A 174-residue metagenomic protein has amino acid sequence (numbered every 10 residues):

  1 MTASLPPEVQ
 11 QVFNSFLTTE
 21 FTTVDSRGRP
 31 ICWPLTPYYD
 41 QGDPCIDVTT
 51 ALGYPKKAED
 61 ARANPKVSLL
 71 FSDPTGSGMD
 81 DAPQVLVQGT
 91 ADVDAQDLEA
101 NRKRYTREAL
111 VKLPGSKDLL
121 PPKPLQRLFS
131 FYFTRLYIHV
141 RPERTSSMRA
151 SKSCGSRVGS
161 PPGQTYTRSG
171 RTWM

Functional and structural regions predicted by a protein language model:
M1-E20: Short, basic/aromatic recognition patches
N14-F16, P30, F133, V140: Short, surface-exposed loop/turn motifs at beta-strand boundaries within globular domains
F16-G53, E59, L69-S72, P83: Short beta-strand segments
Q41, L52, D73, V93-A95 (+1 more regions): Non-catalytic surface loops within mature trypsin-like serine protease
D43-C45, K66, T90, R144: Structural motif
A51-P55, P65-T75, P114-Q126: Short acidic (Asp/Glu) patches
D60-V67, R107, V111: Short, intrinsically disordered, mixed-charge
G78-M174: Charged, gly/pro-rich active-site loop segments
